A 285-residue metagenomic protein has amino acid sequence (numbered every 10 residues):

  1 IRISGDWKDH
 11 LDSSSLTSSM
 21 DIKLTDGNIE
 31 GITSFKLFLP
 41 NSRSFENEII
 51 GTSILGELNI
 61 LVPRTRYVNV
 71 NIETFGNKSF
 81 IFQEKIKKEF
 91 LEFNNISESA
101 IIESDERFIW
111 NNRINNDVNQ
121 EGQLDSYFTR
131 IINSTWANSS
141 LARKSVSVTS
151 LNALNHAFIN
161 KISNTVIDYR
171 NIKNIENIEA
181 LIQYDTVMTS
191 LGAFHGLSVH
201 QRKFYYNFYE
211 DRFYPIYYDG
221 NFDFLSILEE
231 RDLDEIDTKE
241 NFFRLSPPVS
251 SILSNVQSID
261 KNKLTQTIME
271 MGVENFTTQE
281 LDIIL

Functional and structural regions predicted by a protein language model:
I1-L285: Phosphate/dinucleotide-binding and metal-coordinating scaffold of catalytic cores in nucleotide-dependent enzymes
